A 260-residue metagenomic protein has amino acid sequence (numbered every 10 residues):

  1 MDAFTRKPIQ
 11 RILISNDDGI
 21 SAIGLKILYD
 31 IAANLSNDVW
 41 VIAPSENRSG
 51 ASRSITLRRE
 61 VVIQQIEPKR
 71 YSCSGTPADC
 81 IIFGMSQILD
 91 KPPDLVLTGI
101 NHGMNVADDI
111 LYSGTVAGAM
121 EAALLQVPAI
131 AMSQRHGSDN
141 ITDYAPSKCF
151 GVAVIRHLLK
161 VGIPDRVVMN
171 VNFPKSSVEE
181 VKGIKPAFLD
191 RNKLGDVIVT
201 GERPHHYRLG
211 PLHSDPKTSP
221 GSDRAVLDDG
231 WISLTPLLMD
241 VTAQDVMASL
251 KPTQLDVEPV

Functional and structural regions predicted by a protein language model:
D2-I12, I23-P92: A cross-family phosphate/adenosyl-ligand binding-site feature
S15, I42-P44, T98-N101, M132-S133 (+2 more regions): Short beta-strand segments
D18-K26, P204: Short acidic, Gly/Ser-rich segments with clustered Asp/Glu that frequently serve as metal-coordination loops in enzyme
G84-D90, A117-P128: Alpha-helix C-terminal capping segments
L95: Short, Asp-centered acidic motifs that coordinate Mg2+ and/or phosphate in catalytic or ligand-binding sites
M104-S113: Glycine/threonine-rich flexible loop motifs
A123-P146: Glycine-rich phosphate/pyrophosphate-binding loops and their adjacent beta-strand/loop elements at enzyme active sites
Y144-V260: Electrostatically charged, flexible surface regions
